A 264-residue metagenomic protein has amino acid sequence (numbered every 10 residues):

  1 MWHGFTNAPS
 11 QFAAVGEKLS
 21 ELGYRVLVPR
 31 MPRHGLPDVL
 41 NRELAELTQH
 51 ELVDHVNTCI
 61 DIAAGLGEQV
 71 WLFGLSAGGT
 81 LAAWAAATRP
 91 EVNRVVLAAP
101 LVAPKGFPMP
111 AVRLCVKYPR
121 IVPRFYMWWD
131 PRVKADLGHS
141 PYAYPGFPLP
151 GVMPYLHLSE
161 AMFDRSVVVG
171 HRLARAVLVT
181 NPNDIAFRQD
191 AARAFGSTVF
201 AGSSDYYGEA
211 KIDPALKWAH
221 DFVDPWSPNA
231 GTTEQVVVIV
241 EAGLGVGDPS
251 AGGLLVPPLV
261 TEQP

Functional and structural regions predicted by a protein language model:
M1-H34: Short, surface-exposed "cap/lid" segments of acyl-processing enzymes
R33-D38, V102: Alpha/beta-hydrolase active-site loop signature
R33-H34, E209-P228: Histidine-bearing beta->alpha loop at or near hydrolase active sites
P37-W71: Catalytic nucleophile-loop/oxyanion-hole region of alpha/beta-hydrolase and closely related hydrolase-like folds
F73-A82: Gly/Ala-rich beta-loop-alpha elbow adjacent to hydrolase catalytic centers
V96-F107: Active-site nucleophile loop of the alpha/beta-hydrolase fold
S140-P214, A230-P258: Serine-hydrolase catalytic core
